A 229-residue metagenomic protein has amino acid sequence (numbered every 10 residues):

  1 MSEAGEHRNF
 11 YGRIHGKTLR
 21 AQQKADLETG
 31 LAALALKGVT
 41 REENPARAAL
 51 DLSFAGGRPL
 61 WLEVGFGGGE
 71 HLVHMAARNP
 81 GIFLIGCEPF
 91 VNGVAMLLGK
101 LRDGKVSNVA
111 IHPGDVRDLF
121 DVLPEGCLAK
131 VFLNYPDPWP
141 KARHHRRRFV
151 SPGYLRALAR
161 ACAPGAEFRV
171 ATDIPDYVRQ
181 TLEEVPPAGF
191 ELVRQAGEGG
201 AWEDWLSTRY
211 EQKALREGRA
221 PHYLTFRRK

Functional and structural regions predicted by a protein language model:
M1-L62, E70-A77: S-adenosyl-L-methionine
L62-V64, C87: Conserved beta-strand/loop positions that form the S-adenosyl-L-methionine
G67: Conserved glycine-rich SAM-binding loop
F90: Conserved SAM/SAH-binding beta-strand->alpha-helix loop
L98-G126: S-adenosyl-L-methionine
V150-P164: A short glycine-rich, Lys/Arg-flanked "PGG" loop and its adjoining helix->strand segment in the class I
P164-T172: Conserved beta-strand signature within the Rossmann-like core of class I S-adenosyl-L-methionine
R179-K229: Class I S-adenosyl-L-methionine
